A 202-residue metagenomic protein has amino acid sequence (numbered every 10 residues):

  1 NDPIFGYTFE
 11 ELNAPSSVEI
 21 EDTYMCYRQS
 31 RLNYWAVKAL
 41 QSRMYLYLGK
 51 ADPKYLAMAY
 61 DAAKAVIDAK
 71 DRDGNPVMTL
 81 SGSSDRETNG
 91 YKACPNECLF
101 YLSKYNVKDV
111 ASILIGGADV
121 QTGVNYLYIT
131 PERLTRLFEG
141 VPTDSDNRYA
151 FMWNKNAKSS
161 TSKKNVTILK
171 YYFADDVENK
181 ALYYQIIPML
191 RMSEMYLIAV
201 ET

Functional and structural regions predicted by a protein language model:
N1-M192: Structured, solvent-exposed acidic/aromatic patches
V200: Noncatalytic nucleic-acid binding interfaces
